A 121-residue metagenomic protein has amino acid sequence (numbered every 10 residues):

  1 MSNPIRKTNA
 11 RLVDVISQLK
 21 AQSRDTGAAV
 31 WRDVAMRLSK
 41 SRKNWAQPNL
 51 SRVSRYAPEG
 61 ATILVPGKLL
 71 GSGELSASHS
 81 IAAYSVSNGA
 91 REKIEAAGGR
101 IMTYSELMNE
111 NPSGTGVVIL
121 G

Functional and structural regions predicted by a protein language model:
M1-G121: Extended polybasic, low-complexity segments that bind anionic RNA or targeting/receptor surfaces
